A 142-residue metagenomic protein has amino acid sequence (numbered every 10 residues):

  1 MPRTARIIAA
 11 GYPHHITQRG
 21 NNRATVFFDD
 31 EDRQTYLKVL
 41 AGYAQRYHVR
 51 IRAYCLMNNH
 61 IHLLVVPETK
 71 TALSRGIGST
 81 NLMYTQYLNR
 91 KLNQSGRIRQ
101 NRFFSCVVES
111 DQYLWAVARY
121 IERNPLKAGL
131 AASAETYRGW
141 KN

Functional and structural regions predicted by a protein language model:
M1-N142: Short catalytic/metal-binding and nucleic-acid-binding patches
